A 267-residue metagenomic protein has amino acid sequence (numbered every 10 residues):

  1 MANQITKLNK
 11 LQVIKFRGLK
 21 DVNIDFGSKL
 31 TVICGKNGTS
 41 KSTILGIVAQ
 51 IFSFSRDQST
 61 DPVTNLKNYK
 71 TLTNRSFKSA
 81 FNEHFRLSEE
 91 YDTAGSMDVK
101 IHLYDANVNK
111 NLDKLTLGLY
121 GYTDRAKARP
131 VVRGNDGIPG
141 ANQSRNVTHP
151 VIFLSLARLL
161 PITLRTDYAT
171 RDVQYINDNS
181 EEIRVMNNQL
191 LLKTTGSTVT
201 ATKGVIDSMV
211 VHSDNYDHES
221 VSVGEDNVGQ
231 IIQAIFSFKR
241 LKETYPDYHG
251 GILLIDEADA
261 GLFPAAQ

Functional and structural regions predicted by a protein language model:
M1-I162, V173-Q174, N179: P-loop NTPase switch/coupling surface
A2, P150-I252: Extended helical coiled-coil dimerization/tether regions that scaffold and oligomerize large DNA-maintenance assemblies
F26, G251-L254: N-terminal alpha-helical segment
D256-A258: Walker B catalytic acidic pair
F263-P264: Conserved D-loop-proximal element of ABC-family nucleotide-binding domains
